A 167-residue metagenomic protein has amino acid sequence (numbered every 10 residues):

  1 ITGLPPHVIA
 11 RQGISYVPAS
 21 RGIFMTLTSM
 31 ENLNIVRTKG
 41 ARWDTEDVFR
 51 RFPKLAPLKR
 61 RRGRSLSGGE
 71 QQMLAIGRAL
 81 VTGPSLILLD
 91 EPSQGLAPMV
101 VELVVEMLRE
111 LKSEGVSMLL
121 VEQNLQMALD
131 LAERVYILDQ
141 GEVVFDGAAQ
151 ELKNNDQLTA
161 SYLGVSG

Functional and structural regions predicted by a protein language model:
I1-R21, T45, P57-R61, A149-T159: ABC ATPase NBD coupling module
R62-L66, E70: Conserved ABC ATPase signature
A79-L80: ABC ATPase C-loop
G83: Conserved catalytic motifs of ABC-family nucleotide-binding domains
I87-E91: Catalytic Walker B motif of ABC-type/P-loop ATPase nucleotide-binding domains
V101-E114: Helical segment within the ABC ATPase nucleotide-binding domain
R134, D146: Short, glycine/charged-rich "phosphate-handling" switch motifs in NTP-dependent and phosphotransfer domains
